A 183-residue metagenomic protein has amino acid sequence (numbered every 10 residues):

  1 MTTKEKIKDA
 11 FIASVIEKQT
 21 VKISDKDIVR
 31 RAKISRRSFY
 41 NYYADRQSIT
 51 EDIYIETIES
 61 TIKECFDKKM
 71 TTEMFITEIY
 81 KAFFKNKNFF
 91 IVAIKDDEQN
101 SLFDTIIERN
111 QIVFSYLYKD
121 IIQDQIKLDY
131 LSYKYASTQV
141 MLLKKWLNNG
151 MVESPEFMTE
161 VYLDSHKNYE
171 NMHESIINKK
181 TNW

Functional and structural regions predicted by a protein language model:
T3, T71, E98, L102 (+3 more regions): Conserved acidic
K4-I12, I16, V21-D25, R30-K33 (+3 more regions): An amphipathic alpha-helix adjacent to DNA-recognition modules
K6, F75, K134, T138: Charged catalytic carboxylate motif
A13-T20, D67-K68, D120, L147 (+1 more regions): Basic, amphipathic alpha-helical hairpins
C65, F90-A93, W146, G150: Secondary-structure edge/capping motif, primarily at the C-terminal ends of alpha-helices and the immediately following
M70-S115: Helical hydrophobic small-molecule/effector-binding pocket
E98-M141, N148, K167, N171: Amphipathic alpha-helical packing segments from all-alpha helical-bundle domains
K145-W183: C-terminal peripheral helix-coil segments that are non-catalytic and often amphipathic
